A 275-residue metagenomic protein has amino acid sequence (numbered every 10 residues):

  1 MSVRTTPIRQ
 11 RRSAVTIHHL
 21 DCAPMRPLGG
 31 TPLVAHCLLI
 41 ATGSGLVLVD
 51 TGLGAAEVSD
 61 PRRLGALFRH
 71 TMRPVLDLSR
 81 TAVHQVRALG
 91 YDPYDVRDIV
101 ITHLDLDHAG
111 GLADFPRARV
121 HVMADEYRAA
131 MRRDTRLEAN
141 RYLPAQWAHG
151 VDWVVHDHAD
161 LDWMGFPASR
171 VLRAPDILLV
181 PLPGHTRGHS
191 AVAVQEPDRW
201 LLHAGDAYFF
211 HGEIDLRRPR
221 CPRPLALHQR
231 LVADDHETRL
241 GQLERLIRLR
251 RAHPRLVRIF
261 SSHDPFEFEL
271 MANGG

Functional and structural regions predicted by a protein language model:
M1-V75, R245-R248, A252-P254, A272: Zn-dependent metallo-beta-lactamase
S2-I8, D77-Y91, D95, R119 (+3 more regions): Metallo-beta-lactamase
H19-P24, G30, C37-A41, V47 (+1 more regions): Core dinuclear metal-dependent hydrolase active-site scaffold
C22-A23, T51-G54, L104, E126 (+3 more regions): Active-site metal-binding loops of divalent metal-dependent hydrolases
A56-P61, M131, H211-R217: Short acidic/His/Gly/Ser-rich catalytic and metal-binding motifs that mark active-site loops of diverse hydrolases
R62-V122: Active-site metal-binding motif and surrounding structural segment of the metallo-beta-lactamase
H70-A82, D198-G275: Cap/insert and terminal regions of metallo-dependent hydrolase folds
